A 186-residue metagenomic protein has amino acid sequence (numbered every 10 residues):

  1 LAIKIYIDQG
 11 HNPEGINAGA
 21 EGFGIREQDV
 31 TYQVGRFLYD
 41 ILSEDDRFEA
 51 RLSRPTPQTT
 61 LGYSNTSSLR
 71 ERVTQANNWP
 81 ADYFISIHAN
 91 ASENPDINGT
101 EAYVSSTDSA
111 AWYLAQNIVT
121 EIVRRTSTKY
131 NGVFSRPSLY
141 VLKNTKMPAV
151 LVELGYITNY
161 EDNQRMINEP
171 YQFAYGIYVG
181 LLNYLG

Functional and structural regions predicted by a protein language model:
A2-T100, V104-Y113: Catalytic-core regions of hydrolytic enzymes
I3-D8, N17, T74, W79 (+3 more regions): Active-site-adjacent mobile loop/cap segments within catalytic or ligand-binding domains
E27, E121, E153: Acidic-residue sensor for enzyme active/binding pockets
R36-R47, N77-A81, V119-S127, Y178 (+1 more regions): Sec-exported extracytoplasmic/periplasmic mature domains
R47, G99, K129-Y130, K146-P148: A generic structural signal for alpha->beta connector loops
S109-S135: Active-site-adjacent substrate-binding region of metalloamidase/peptidase-like peptide-processing proteins
